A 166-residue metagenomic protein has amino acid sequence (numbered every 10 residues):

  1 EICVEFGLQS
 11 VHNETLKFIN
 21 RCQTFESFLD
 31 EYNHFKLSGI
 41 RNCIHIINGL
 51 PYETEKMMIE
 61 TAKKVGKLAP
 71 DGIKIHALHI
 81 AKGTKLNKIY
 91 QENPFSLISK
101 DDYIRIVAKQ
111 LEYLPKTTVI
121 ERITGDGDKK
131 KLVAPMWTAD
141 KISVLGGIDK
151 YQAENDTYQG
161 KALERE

Functional and structural regions predicted by a protein language model:
E1-C43, I47-L68, L86-D101: Conserved non-cysteine loop/helix-boundary elements of the Radical SAM core domain that shape
E1-I2, I75-H79: Short low-complexity stretches enriched in small and charged residues
E5, C43, K74, V119-E121: Structural detector of well-ordered beta-strand residues that form the stable sheet scaffold of enzyme domains
L8-S10, A77-H79, T124: Short, small-residue-rich loop/turn micro-motifs
G72, I80-E166: Auxiliary Fe-S-binding modules of radical SAM enzymes
